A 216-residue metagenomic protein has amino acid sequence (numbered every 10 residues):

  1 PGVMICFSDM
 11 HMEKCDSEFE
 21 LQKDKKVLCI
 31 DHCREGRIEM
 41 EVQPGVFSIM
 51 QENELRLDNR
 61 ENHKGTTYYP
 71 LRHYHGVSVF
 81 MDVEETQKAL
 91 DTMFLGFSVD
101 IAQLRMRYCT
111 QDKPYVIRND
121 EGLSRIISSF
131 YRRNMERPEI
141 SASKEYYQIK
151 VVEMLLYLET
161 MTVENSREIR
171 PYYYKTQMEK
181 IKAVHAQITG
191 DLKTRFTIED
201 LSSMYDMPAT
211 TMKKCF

Functional and structural regions predicted by a protein language model:
P1-H75: N-terminal functional module of multi-domain proteins
Q22, Y173-Q177, G190: Residue-level marker of regulatory loop/turn positions in helix-turn-helix DNA-binding domains and in histidine
E41-Y174, I181, I198, S203-A209: Alpha-helical bundle regulatory/interaction domains
E179-Q187: Pre-recognition alpha-helix immediately N-terminal to the DNA-recognition helix within helix-turn-helix or winged-helix
D191-F196: Short helix/strand-capping hinge loops at secondary-structure junctions that flank key functional elements
T211-M212, F216: Short hydrophobic/aromatic patch on the recognition helix
